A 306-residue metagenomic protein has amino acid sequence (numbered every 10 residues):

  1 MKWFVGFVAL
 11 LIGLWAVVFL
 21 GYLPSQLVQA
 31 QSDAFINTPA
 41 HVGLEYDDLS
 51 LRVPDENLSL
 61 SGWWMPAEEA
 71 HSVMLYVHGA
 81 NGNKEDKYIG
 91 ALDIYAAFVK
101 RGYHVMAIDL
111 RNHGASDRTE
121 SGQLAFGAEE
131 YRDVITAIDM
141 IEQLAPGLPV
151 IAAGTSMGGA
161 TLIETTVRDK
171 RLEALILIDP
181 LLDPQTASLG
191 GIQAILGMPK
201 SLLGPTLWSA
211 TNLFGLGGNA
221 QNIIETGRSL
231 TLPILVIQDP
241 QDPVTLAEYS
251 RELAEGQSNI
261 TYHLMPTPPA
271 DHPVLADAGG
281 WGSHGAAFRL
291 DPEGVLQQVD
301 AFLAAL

Functional and structural regions predicted by a protein language model:
W3-P54, S61-W63: An N-terminal hydrophobic leader/cap segment in hydrolases
E68-K100, M106-A107: Short, surface-exposed "cap/lid" segments of acyl-processing enzymes
Q123-L144: Alpha/beta-hydrolase active-site loop
A145-S156: Alpha/beta-hydrolase fold nucleophile elbow
E164-L216: Hydrolase active-site cap/lid region
L230, V236-Q238, D242: Short beta-strand/loop motif that positions the catalytic acidic residue of the alpha/beta-hydrolase fold
L232, L246-G256: Short alpha-helix in the alpha/beta-hydrolase fold that links the catalytic acid
N259-L306: C-terminal catalytic histidine-bearing segment of alpha/beta-hydrolase fold enzymes
